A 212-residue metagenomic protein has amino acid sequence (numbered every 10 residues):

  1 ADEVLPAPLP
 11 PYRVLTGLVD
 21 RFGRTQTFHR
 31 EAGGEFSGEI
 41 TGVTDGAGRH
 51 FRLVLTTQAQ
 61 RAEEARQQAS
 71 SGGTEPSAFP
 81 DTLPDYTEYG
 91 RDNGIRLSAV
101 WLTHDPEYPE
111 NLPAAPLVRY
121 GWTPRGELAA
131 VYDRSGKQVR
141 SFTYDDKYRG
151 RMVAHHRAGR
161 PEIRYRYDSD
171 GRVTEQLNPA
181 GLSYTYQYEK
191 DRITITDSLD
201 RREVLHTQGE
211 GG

Functional and structural regions predicted by a protein language model:
A1-G212: Extended charged/polar low-complexity repeat regions
